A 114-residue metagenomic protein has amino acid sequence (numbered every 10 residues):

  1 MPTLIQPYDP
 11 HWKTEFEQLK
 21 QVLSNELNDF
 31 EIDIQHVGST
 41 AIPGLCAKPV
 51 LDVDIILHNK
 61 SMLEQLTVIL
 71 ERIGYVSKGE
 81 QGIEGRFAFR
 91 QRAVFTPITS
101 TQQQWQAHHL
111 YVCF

Functional and structural regions predicted by a protein language model:
M1-K48, I56-F114: Catalytic core of pol beta-like nucleotidyltransferases
